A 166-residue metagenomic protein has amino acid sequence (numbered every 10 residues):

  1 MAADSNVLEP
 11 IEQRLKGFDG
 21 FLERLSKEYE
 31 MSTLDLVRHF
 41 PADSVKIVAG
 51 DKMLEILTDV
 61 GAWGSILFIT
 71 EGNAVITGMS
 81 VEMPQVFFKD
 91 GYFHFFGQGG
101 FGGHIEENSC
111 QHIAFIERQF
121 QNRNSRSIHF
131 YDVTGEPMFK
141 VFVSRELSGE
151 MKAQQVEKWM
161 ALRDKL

Functional and structural regions predicted by a protein language model:
M1-P137, F142-L166: Eukaryotic intrinsically disordered, low-complexity regulatory linkers and tails enriched in Ser/Thr/Pro
